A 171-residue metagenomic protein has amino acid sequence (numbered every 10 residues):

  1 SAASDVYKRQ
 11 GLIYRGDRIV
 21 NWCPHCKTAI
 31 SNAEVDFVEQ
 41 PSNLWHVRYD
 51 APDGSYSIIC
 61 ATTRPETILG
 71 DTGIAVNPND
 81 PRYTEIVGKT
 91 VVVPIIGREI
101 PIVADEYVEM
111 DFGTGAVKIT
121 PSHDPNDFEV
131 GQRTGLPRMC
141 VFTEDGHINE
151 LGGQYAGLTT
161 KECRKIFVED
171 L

Functional and structural regions predicted by a protein language model:
S1-L151, Y155, C163-R164: NTP-handling and nucleic-acid-processing catalytic cores
T159: NAD(P)-cofactor binding segment of oxidoreductase domains
E162-L171: Phosphate/diphosphate-binding loops
